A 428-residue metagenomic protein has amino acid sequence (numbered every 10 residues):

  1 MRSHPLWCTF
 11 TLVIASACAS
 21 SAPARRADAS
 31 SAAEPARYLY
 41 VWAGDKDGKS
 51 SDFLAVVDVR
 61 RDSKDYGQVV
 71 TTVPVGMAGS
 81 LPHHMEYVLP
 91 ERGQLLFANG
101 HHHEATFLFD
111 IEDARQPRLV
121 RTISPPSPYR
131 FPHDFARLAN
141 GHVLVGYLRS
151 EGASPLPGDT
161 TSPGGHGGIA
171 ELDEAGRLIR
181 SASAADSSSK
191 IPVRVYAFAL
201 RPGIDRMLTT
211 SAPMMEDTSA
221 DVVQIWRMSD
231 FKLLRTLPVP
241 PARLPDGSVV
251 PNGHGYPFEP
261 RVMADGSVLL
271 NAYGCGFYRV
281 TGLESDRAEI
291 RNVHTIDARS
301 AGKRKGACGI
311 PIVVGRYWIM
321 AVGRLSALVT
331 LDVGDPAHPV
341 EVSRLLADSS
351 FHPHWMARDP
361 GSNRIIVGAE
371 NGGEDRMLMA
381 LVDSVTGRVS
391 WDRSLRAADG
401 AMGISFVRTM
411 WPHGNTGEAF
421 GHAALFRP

Functional and structural regions predicted by a protein language model:
A27-P35, H84-R92, F135-A139, S150 (+5 more regions): Structural signature of eukaryotic scaffold interfaces centered on beta-propeller domains
E34, V41-G48, V145-G165, T209-V222 (+1 more regions): Short, conserved, GDST-rich strand-edge loop motifs in beta-rich repeat architectures
A55-V59, T160-G176, A220-D230, M379-S384: Beta-propeller blade signature
G67-R137: Blade-loop segments of beta-propeller domains
V69-H83, T122-P128, R180-R194, R235-G253 (+3 more regions): Surface-exposed loop and turn segments in beta-propeller and other repeat-based domains that flank or scaffold
I111, Q116-P202: Asp-box/WD-like beta-propeller blade repeats and closely related beta-sheet repeat scaffolds
I191-L328: Beta-propeller domains
G302-S384: Loop/turn-rich, solvent-exposed surfaces of beta-rich toroidal or solenoidal domains
